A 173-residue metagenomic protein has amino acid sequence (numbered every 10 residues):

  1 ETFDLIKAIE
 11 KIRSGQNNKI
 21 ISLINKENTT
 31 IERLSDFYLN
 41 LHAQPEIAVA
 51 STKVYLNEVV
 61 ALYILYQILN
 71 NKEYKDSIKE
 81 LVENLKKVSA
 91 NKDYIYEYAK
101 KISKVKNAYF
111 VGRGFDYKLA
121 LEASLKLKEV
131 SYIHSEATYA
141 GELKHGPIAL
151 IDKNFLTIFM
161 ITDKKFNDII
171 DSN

Functional and structural regions predicted by a protein language model:
E1-N173: A SIS-like phosphosugar-recognition module
